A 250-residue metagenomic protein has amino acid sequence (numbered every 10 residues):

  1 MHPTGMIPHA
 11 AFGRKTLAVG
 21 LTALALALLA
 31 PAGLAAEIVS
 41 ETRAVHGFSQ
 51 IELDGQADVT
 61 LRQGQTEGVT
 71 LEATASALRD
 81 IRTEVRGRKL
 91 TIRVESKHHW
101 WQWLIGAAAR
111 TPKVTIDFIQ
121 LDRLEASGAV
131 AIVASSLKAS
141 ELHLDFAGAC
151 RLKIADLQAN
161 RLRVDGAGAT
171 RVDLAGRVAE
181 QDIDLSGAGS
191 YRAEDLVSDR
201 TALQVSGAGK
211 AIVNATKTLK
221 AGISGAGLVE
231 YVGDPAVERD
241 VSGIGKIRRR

Functional and structural regions predicted by a protein language model:
M1-R14: N-terminal secretory signal peptides that target proteins for export/translocation
H2-G5, G33-S127, A131-D145, D156-R163 (+3 more regions): Acidic (Asp/Glu) and glycine-rich low-complexity loops/linkers that are typically intrinsically disordered
A18-A30: Bacterial N-terminal signal peptides
V172-R250: Short, surface-exposed interaction patches in beta-rich subdomains that mediate adhesion/assembly near membranes
